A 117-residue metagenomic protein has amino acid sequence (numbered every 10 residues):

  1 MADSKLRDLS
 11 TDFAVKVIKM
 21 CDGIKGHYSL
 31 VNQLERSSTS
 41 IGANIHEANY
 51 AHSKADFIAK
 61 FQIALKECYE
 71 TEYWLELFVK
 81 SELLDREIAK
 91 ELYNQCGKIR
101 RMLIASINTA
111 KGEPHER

Functional and structural regions predicted by a protein language model:
M1-R117: Short, C-terminally biased terminal segments at protein or domain edges
